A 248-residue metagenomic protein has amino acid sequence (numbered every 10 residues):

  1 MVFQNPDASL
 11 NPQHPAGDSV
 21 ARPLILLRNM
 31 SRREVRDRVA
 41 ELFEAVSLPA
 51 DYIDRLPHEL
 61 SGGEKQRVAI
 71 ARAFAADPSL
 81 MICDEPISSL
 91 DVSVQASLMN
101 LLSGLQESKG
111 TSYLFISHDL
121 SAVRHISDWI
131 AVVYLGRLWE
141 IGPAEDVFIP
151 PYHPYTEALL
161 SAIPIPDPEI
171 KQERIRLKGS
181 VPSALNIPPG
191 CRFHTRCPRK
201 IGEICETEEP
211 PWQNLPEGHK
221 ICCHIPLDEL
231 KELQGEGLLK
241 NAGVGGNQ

Functional and structural regions predicted by a protein language model:
N5, H14-L26: Q-loop/switch helix immediately C-terminal to the Walker
R33-D51, G104, E157-S161: Conserved ABC ATPase "signature" region
L56-L60, E64: Conserved ABC ATPase signature
A75-S79: A short, proline-enriched helix->beta-strand linker immediately N-terminal to the Walker B motif in ABC-type P-loop
M81-D84: Catalytic Walker B motif of ABC-type/P-loop ATPase nucleotide-binding domains
L90, V94-Q172: P-loop NTP-binding/switch modules centered on Walker-like glycine-rich loops
A144-N247: Charged, flexible cofactor/metal-binding loops and thiol motifs
